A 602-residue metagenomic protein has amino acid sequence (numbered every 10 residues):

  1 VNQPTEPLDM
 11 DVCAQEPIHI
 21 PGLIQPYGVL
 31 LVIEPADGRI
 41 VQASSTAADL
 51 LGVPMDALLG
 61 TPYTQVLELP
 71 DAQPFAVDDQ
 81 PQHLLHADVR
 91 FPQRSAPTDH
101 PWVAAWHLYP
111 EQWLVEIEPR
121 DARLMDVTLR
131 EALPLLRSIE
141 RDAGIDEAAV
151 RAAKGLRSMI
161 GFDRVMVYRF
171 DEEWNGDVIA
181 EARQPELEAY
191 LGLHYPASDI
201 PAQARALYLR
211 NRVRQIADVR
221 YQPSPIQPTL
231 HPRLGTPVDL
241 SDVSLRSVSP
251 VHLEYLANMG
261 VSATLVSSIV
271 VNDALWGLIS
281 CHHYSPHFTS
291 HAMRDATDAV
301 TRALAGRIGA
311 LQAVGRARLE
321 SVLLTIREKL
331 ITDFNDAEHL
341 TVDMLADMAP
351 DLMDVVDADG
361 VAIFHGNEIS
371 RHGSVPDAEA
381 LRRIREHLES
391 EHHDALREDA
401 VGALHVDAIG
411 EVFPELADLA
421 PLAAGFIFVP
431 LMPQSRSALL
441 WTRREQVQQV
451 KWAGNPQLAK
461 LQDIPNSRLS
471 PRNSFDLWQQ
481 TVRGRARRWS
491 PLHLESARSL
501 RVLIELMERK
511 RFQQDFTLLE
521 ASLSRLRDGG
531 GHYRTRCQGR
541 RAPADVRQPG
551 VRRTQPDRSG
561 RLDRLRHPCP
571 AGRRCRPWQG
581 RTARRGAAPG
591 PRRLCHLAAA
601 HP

Functional and structural regions predicted by a protein language model:
G28, E140-M166, F170, A310-D377 (+1 more regions): Signal-transducing coiled-coil/dimerization helices and immediately adjacent hinge/linker segments that couple sensory
E34, A43-A47, A349, R547-V551: N-terminal capping loop/helix in small sensory signaling domains highlighted by a polar->aromatic N-x2-3-F motif
G38-Q42, R541-D545: Conserved hydrophobic beta-strand signature of PAS-family and PAS-like sensory domains
A47-L58, V551-L562: PAS/PAS-like sensory domain cap-loop motif
A57-P70, D239-D242, R561-R574: PAS-family sensory/regulatory domains
V89-D99, T535-Q538, R585-A588, A598-P602: PAS-family sensory domains
Y168-L230, L324-T325, F364-S390: GAF sensory/regulatory domain recognition with acknowledged cross-activation on helical regulatory dimers
S262-V270, A424-M432: Short hydrophobic beta-strand micro-motif common in sensory/regulatory domains
